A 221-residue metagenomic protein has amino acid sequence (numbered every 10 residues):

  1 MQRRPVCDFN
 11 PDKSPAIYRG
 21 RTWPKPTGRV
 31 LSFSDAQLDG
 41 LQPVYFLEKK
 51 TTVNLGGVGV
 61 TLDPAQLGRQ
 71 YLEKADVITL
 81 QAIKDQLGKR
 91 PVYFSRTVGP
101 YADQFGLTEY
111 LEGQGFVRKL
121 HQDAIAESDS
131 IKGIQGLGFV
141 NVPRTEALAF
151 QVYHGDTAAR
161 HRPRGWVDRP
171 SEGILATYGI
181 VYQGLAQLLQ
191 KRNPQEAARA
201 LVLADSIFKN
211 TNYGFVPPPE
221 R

Functional and structural regions predicted by a protein language model:
M1-R221: ER/secretory pathway lumenal C-terminal domains and tails of membrane proteins involved in glycoprotein biogenesis
